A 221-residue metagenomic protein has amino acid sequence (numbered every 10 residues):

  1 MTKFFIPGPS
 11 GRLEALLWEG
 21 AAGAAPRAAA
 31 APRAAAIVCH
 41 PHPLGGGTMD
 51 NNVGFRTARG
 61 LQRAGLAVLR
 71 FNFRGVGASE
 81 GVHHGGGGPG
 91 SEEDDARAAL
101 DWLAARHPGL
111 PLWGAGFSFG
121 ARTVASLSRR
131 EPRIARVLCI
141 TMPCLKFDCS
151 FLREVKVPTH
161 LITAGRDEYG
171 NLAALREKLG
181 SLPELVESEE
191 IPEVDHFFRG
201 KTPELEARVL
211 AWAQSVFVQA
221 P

Functional and structural regions predicted by a protein language model:
R12-A21, P26-R27, A31-G109: Serine-hydrolase catalytic machinery in alpha/beta-hydrolase-like enzymes
N51-R56, F151-R153, V209: Charged helix-capping and loop-helix junction motifs
E92-V157: Primarily recognizes the serine-hydrolase "nucleophile elbow" in alpha/beta-hydrolase and SGNH/GDSL folds
W102, R208-A220: C-terminal alpha-helix
V155-K156, H160-T163, D167: Short beta-strand/loop motif that positions the catalytic acidic residue of the alpha/beta-hydrolase fold
G165-G170, H196-F197: Acidic catalytic loop of the alpha/beta-hydrolase fold
S181-F197: Catalytic histidine neighborhood in serine/cysteine hydrolases with alpha/beta-hydrolase-type architecture
V194-E206: Catalytic histidine-centered segment of alpha/beta-hydrolase-like enzymes
